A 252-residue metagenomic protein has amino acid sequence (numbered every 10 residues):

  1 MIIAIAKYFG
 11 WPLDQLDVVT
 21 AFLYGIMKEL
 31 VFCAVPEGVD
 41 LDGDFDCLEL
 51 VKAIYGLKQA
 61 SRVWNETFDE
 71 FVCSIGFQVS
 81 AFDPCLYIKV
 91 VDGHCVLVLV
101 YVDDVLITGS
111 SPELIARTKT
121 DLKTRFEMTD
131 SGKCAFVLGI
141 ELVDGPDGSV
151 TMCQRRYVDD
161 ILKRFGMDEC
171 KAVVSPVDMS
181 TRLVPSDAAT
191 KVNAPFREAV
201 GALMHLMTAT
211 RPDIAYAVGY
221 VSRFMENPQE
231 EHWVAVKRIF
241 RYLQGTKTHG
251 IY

Functional and structural regions predicted by a protein language model:
M1-Y252: Long, low-complexity, charge-biased intrinsically disordered regions
